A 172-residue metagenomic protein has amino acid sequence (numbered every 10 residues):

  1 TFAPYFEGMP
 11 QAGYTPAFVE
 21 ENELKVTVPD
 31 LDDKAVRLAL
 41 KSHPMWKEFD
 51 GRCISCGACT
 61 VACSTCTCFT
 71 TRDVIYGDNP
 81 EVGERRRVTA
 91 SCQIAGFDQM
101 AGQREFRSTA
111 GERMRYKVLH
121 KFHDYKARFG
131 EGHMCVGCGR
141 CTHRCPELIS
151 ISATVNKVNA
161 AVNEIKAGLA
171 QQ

Functional and structural regions predicted by a protein language model:
T1-T89, I94: Catalytic cores of enzyme domains
Y5-F6, E105-R107, L169: Surface-exposed beta-strand edges and their flanking turn/coil or helix-capping segments
H43-G57, K121-C138: Immediate flanking context of iron-sulfur cluster ligation sites
A58-Y76, Q93-L119, M134, R140-N159: Iron-sulfur cluster-binding cysteine motifs and their immediate structural context in ferredoxin-like electron-transfer
T65, F69, D124, E164: Conserved helix-loop functional segments at active or binding sites
M114-G130, A160, K166-L169: Long, positively charged, glycine-interspersed low-complexity recognition regions
